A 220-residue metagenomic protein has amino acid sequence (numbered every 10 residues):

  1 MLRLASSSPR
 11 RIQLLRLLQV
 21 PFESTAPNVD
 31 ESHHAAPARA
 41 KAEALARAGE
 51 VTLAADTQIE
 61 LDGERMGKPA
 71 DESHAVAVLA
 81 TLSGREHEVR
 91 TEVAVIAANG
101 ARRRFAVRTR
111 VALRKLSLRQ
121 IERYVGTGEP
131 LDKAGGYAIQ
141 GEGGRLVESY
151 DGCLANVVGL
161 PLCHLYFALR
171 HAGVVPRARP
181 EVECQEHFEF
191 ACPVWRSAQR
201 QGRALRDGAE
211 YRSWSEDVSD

Functional and structural regions predicted by a protein language model:
M1-V20: N-terminal beta1-alpha1 ligand-phosphate binding loop
L2-R3, H33-D220: Anionic-ligand binding patches
S7, P27, A98: Cofactor-binding loop segments of dinucleotide-utilizing enzymes, especially the Rossmann-like FAD- and NAD(P)+-binding
V20-F22, E50: A structural micro-motif
F22-S32: A short beta-strand-loop structural module common to alpha/beta enzyme folds
